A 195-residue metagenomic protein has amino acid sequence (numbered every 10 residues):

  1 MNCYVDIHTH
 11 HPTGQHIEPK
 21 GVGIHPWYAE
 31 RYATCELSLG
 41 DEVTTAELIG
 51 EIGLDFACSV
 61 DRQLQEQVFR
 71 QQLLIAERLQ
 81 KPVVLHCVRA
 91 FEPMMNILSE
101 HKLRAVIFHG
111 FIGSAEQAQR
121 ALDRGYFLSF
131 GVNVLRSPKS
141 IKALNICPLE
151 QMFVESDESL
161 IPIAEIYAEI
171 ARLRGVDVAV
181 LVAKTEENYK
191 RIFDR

Functional and structural regions predicted by a protein language model:
M1-R195: Mid-domain alpha/beta scaffold segments of enzyme catalytic cores
